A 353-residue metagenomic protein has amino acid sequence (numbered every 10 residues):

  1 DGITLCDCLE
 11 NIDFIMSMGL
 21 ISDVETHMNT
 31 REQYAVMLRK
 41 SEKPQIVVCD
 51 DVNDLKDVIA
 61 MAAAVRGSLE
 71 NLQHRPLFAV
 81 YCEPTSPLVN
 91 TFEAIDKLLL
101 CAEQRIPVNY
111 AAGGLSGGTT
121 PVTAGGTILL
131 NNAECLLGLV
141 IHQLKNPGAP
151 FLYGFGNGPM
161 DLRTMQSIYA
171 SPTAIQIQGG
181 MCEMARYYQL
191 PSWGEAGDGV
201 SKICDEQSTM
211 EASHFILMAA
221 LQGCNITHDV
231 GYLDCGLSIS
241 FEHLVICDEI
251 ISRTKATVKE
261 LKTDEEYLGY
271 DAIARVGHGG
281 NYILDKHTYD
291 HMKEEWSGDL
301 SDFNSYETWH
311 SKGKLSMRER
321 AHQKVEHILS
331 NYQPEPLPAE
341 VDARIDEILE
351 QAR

Functional and structural regions predicted by a protein language model:
D1-N225: Helix-rich catalytic cores of soluble enzyme domains
L115, G158-D161, S192-A196, H228-L237 (+2 more regions): Short acidic (Asp/Glu) and glycine-rich catalytic loops that position anionic groups and cofactors
G117, A124, L162-T164, D229 (+5 more regions): Generic structural "secondary-structure junction" signal
T120, G126-T127, G231, I239 (+2 more regions): Flexible, active-site-adjacent loop/turn segments at secondary-structure boundaries
Q178, C182-L284: Hydrophobic alpha-helical bundle architecture
E242-R353: Catalytic-core signal marking the mid-to-C-terminal active-site face
